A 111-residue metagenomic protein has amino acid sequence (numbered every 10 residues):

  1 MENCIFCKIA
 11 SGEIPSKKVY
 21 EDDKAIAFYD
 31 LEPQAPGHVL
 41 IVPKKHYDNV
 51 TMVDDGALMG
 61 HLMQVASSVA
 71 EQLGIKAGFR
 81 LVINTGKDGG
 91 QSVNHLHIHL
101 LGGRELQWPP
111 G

Functional and structural regions predicted by a protein language model:
M1-G111: HIT superfamily nucleotide-processing domains
